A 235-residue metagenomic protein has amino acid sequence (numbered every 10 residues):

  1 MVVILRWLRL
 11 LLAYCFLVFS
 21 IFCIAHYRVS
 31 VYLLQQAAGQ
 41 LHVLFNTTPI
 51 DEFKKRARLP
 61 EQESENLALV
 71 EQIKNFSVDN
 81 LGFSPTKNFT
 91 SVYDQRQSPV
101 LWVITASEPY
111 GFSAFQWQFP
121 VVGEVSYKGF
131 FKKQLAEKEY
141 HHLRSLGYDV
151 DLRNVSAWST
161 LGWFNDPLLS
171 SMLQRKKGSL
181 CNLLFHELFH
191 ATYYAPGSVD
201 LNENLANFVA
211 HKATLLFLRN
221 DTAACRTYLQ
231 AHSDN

Functional and structural regions predicted by a protein language model:
V2-T90, D94-Q95: N-terminal low-structure segments adjacent to metalloprotease catalytic domains across cellular compartments
I73-D234: Acidic/His-rich structured neighborhood in mature extracellular/periplasmic domains
